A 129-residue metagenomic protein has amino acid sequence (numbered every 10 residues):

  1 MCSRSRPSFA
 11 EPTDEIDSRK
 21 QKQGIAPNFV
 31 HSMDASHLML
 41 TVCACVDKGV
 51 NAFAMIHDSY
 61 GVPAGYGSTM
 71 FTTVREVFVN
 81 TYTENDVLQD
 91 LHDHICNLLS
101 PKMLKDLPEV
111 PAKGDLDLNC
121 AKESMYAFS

Functional and structural regions predicted by a protein language model:
M1-S129: Conserved catalytic core of nucleotide polymerization and phosphodiester-bond processing enzymes
